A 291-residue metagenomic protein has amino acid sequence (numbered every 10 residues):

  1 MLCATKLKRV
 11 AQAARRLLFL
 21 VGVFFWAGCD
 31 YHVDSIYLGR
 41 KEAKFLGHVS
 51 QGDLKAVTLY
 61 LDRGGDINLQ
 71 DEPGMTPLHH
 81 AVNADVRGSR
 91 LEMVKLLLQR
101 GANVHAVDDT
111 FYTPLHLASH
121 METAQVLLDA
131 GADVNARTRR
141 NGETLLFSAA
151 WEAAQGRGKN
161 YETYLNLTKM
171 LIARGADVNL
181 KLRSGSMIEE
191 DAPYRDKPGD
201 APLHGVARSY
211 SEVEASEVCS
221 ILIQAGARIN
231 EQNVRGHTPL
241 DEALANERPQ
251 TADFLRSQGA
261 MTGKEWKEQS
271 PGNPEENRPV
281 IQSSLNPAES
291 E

Functional and structural regions predicted by a protein language model:
C3-L18: Bacterial N-terminal signal peptides that target proteins for export
R16-W26: Bacterial N-terminal signal peptides
D30-Y31: Bacterial signal peptide processing site
K41, G74, F111, N141-G142 (+3 more regions): Start-of-repeat signature of ankyrin repeats
G47-G52, H80-R90, L117-E122, S148-Y164 (+3 more regions): Ankyrin repeat A-helix N-terminal signature
T58-D66, K95-N103, Q125-D133, K169-D177 (+2 more regions): Ankyrin repeat domain, specifically the short helix-to-loop turn at the C-terminus of the second helix of each repeat
D71, D108, T138-R139, L182-S184 (+3 more regions): Ankyrin repeat boundary/linker residues
E231-N277: Leucine-rich solenoid repeat scaffolds
